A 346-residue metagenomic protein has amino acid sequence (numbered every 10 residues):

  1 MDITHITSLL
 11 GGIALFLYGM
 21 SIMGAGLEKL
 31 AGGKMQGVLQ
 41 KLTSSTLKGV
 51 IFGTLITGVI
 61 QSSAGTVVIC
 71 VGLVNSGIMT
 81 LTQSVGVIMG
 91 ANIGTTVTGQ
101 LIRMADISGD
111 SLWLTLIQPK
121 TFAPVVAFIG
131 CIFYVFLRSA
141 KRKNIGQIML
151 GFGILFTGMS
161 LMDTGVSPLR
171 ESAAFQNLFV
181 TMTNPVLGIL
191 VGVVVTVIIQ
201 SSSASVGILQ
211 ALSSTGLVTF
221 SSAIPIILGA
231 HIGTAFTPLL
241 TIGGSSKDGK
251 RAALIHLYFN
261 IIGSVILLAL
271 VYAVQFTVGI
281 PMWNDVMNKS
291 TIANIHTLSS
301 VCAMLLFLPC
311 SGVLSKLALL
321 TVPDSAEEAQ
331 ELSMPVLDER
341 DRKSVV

Functional and structural regions predicted by a protein language model:
M1-T46, I145-V194, L212: Helix-loop-helix hairpins and the membrane-proximal interhelical loops of multi-pass alpha-helical transport proteins
L9-I22, G53-T57, V125-L137, G151-M162 (+3 more regions): Hydrophobic core segments of alpha-helical transmembrane domains in multi-pass membrane transport and ion-translocation
L42-I69, P185-I208: Hydrophobic alpha-helical transmembrane segments of multi-pass integral membrane proteins, predominantly secondary
V59-T66, V85-L101, P119-V126, L155 (+5 more regions): Membrane-embedded alpha-helical segments of transport systems, primarily multispan ion/solute transporters
I78-G90, T219-I226, D248-Y258: Membrane-interface alpha-helices at helix entry/exit sites of multi-pass transporters
Q100-T115, F133-L137, S167, E171-Q176 (+4 more regions): Transmembrane helix-loop junctions at the membrane interface of multipass transporters and ion channels
W113-V126, N177, T181-M182, T219-G233: Structural signature of hydrophobic alpha-helical transmembrane segments
P309-V346: Non-transmembrane accessory domains of multi-pass membrane transporters/channels
